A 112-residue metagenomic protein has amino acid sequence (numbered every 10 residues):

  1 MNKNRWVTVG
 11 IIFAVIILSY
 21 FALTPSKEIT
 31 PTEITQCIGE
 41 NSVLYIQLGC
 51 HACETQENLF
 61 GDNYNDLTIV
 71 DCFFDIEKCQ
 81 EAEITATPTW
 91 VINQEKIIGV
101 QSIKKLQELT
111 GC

Functional and structural regions predicted by a protein language model:
M1-R5: Positively charged n-region of N-terminal signal peptides that target proteins for export
T8-L23: Hydrophobic membrane-insertion alpha-helices, especially the h-region of bacterial N-terminal signal peptides
S26-T68: Local sequence-structure signature of Cys/Sec-based thiol-disulfide redox active-site neighborhoods
L44-Q47, F73, I84, L106: Processing junctions and N-termini across compartments
Q47-G49, V70-F73, N93-E95, V100: Active-site-proximal beta-strand/loop segments in catalytic clefts of secreted hydrolases
C79-I92, Q101: Structural micro-motif
V91-C112: Non-catalytic, surface beta->alpha helical segment in thiol-disulfide oxidoreductase systems
